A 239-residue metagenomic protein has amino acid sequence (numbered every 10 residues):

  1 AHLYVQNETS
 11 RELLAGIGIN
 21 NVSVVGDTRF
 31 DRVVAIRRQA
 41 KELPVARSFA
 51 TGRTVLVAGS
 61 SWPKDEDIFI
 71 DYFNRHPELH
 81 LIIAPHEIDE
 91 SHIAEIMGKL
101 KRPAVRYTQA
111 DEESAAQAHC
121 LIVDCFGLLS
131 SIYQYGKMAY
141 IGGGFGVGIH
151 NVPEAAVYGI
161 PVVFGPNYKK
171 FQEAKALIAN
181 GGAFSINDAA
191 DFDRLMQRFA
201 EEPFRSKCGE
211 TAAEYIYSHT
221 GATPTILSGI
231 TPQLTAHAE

Functional and structural regions predicted by a protein language model:
A1-E239: Nucleotide-activated sugar donor-binding and catalytic core shared by glycosyltransferases and related lipid-linked
